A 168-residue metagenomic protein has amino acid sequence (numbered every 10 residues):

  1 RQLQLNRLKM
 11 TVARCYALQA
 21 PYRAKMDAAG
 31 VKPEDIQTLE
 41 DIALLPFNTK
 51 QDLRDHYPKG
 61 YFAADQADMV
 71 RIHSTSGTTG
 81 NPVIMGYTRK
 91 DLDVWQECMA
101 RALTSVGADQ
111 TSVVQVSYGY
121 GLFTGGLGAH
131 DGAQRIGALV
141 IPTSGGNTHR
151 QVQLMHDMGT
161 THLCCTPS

Functional and structural regions predicted by a protein language model:
R1-S74, T79-E97, R101-S105, D109-T111: Nucleotide 5′-phosphate-binding alpha/beta core
Y16, Q134, H156: Anion (oxyanion) recognition and catalysis
Q19-A20, G145, P167-S168: Alpha-helix N-cap/helix-start capping motif
G80-Y87, T111-Y118, V152-M155, G159: Short acidic, glycine/Ser/Thr-rich loop/turn "cap" segments at secondary-structure junctions
L92, G119-G121, S168: Short glycine-enriched loops at secondary-structure junctions
A102-V140: Conserved AMP-binding loop of ANL adenylate-forming enzymes
V140-L154: ATP-dependent adenylate-forming carboxylate-activation enzymes
T160-S168: Adenylate-forming
